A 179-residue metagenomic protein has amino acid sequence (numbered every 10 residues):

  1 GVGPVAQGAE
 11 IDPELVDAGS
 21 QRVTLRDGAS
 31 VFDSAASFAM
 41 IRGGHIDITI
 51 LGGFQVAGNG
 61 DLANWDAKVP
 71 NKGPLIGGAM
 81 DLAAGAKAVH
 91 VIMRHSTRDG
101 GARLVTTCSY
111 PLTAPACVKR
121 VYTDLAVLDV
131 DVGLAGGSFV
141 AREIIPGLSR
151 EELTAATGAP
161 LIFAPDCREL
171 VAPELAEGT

Functional and structural regions predicted by a protein language model:
G1: Catalytic or ion-translocation cores adjacent to nucleophile or general acid/base/metal-coordination motifs in diverse
P4-L175: Conserved phosphate- and dinucleotide-binding cores of soluble alpha/beta proteins, encompassing both enzyme active
